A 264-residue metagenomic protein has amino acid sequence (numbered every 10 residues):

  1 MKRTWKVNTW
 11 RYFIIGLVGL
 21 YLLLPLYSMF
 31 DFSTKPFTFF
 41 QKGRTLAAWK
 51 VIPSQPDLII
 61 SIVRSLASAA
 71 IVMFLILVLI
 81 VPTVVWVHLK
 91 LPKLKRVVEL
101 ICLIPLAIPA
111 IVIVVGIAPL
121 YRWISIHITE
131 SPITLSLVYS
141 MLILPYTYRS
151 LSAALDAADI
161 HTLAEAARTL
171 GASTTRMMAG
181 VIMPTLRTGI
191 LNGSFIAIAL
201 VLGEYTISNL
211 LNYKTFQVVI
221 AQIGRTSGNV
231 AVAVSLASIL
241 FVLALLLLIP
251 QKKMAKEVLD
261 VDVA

Functional and structural regions predicted by a protein language model:
K2-I14, K35, S152-A164, R168 (+2 more regions): C-terminal transmembrane helix and the adjacent membrane-cytosol boundary/short C-terminal tail of inner/organellar
K2-T4, N8, A70-C102, V115 (+3 more regions): Transmembrane-helix boundary motif in ABC transporter permease subunits
K2-T4, W49-D57, L202-V258: Interhelical loop and adjacent transmembrane-helix boundary motif in polytopic membrane transport permeases
R11-I15, I60-R64, L120-Y146, G189-I190: Loop-to-helix entry region at the N-terminal start of transmembrane alpha-helices in multi-pass membrane transporters
F13-L22, Y148-L151, T174-G203, L247: Transmembrane alpha-helices
L17, Y21-P56, V263-A264: Short membrane-interfacial helix/loop motifs at transmembrane-helix boundaries
L24-D31, V78-P82, T134-L137, M141-L163 (+2 more regions): Membrane-embedded alpha-helices of multi-pass transport/permease systems
L46, I111-M141, T175, S208 (+1 more regions): Membrane-interfacial helix termini and adjacent extracytoplasmic/periplasmic loops of multi-pass transporters
